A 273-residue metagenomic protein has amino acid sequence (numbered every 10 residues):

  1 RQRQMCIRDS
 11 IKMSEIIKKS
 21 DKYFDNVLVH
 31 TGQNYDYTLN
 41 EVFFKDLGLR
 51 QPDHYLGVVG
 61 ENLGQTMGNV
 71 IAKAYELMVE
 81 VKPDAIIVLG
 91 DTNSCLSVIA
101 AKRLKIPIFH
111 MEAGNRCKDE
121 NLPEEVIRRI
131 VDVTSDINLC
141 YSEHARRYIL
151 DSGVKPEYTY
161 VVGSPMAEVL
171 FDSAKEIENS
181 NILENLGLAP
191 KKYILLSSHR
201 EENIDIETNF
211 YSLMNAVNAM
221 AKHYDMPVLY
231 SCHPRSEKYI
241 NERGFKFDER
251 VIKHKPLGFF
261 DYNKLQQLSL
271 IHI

Functional and structural regions predicted by a protein language model:
Q2-I7, I273: Short, small-residue-biased leader/transition segments that mark boundaries at the very start of proteins
Q4, T31-Q33, A113, S164 (+1 more regions): Cofactor-binding loop segments of dinucleotide-utilizing enzymes, especially the Rossmann-like FAD- and NAD(P)+-binding
S10-D21, F43, Y55-G153: Active-site and donor-binding regions of nucleotide-sugar-utilizing enzymes
E15, L28-H30, H110, V161 (+2 more regions): Structural beta-sheet core signal
K22-V27, Y224-V228: A generic structural motif
Q33, E41, E61, E178-L268: Donor-nucleotide binding loops and adjacent catalytic segments primarily of GT-B fold Leloir glycosyltransferases
Q33-T38, G57, T134-T208: A nucleotide-sugar donor-handling region in carbohydrate enzymes
N34-R50: N-terminal beta-loop-helix "entrance" segment that forms/cooperates in small-molecule cofactor or anionic ligand
